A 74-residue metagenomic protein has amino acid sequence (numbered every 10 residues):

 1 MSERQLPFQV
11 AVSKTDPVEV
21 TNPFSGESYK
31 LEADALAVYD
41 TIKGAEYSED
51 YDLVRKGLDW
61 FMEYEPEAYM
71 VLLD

Functional and structural regions predicted by a protein language model:
S2-T41: N-terminal acidic leader/helix
D34, L53-V54: Alpha-helical structural motif
E46-Y51: Charged, low-complexity interaction regions
R55-D74: Short, compact, well-ordered microdomains
